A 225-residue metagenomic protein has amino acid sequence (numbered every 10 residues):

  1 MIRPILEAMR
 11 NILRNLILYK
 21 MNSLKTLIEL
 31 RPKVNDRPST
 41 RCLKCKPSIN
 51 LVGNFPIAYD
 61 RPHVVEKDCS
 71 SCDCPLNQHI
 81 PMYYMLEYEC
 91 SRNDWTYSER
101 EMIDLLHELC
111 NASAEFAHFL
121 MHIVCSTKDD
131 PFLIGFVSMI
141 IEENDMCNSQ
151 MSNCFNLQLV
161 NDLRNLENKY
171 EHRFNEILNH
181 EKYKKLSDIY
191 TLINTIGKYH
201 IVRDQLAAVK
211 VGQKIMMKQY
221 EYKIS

Functional and structural regions predicted by a protein language model:
M1-S225: C-terminal non-catalytic interaction/localization modules
